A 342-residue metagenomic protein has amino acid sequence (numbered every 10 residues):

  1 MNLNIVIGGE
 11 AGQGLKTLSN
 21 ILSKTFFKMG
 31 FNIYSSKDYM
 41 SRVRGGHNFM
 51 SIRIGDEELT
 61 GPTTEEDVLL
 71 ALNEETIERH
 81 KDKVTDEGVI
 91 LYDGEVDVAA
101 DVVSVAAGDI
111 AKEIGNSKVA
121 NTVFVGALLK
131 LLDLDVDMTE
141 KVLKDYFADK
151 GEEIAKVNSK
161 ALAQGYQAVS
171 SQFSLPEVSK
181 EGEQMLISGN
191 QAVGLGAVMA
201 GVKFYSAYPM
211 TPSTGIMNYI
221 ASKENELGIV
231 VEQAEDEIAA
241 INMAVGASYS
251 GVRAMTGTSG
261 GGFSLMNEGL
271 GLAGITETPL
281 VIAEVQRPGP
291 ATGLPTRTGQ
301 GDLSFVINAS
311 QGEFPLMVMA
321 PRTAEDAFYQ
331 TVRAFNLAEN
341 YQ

Functional and structural regions predicted by a protein language model:
M1-A200, F204-S206: Active-site cofactor/cluster-binding pocket
N2-T64, V68-I77, T211-N308, M317-A338: Thiamine diphosphate
K83, L134, V157-A168, L316-Q342: Structural signature of the thiamine diphosphate
V102, A309-S310: Short hydrophobic/aromatic segments of transmembrane alpha-helices and their interfaces
E140-L143, E284, P315: Short beta-strands and strand-loop turn motifs
